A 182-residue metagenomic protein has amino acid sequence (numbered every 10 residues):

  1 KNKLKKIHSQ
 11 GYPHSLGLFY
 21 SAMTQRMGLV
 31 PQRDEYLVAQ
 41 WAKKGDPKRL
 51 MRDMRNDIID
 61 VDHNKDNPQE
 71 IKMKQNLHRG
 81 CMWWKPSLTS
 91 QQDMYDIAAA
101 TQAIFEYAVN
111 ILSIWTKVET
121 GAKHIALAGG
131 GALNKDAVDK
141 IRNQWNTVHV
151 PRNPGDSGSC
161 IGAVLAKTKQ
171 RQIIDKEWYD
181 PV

Functional and structural regions predicted by a protein language model:
K1-Y95, R142-N143, V164-V182: A short helix-loop
K6-I7, L127-G129, H149-P151: General beta-strand structural signal in soluble alpha/beta enzymes
D93-I97, T101, F105, G129 (+2 more regions): Secondary-structure capping and boundary motifs in well-ordered enzyme cores
A99-K123: Phosphate/ATP-binding catalytic cores across multiple sugar-kinase/actin-like superfamilies, primarily ASKHA
V118-I125, Q144-V148: Short, surface-exposed connector motifs at secondary-structure boundaries
H124-I141: Glycine-rich phosphate-binding loops at beta-strand->alpha-helix junctions
N143-S159: Conserved phosphate-binding/catalytic loops in two-lobed NTP-binding clefts
